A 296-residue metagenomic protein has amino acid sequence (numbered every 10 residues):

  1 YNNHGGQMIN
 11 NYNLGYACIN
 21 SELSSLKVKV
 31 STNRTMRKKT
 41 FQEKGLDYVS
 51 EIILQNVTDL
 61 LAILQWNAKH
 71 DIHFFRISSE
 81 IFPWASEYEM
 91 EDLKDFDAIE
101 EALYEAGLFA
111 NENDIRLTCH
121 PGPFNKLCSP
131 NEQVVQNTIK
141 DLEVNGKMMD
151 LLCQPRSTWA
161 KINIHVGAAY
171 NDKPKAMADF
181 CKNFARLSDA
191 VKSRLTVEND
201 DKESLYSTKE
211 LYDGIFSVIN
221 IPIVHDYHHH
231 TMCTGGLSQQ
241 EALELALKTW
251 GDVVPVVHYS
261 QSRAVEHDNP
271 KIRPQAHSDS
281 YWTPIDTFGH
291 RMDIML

Functional and structural regions predicted by a protein language model:
Y1-N3: Intrinsic-disorder-associated, low-complexity terminal segments enriched in Asp/Asn/His/Tyr and depleted of Lys/Arg
G5-R116, P123-Q154, T158, R186 (+4 more regions): Alpha/beta catalytic barrel-like cores
P121, N163-A168, V197-D201, H225-Y227 (+1 more regions): Short, structured patches in soluble enzyme cores that scaffold and shape functional sites
L142, M148-M149, W159-H165, A169 (+1 more regions): Contiguous N-terminal and early-domain "leader" segments and peripheral loops that mark the onset or edge of a domain
V144, N171-R186, D201-Y206: Active-site glycine-rich loop that binds ribose-phosphate moieties when present
A160-K175, N269-R273: Glycine-rich phosphate-binding "P-loop"
M177-T196, P222, Y227: Catalytic pocket-lining loop regions of alpha/beta-barrel enzymes, especially the amidohydrolase/enolase/GH5 lineages
H228-T234: Short acidic, Gly/Ser-rich segments with clustered Asp/Glu that frequently serve as metal-coordination loops in enzyme
